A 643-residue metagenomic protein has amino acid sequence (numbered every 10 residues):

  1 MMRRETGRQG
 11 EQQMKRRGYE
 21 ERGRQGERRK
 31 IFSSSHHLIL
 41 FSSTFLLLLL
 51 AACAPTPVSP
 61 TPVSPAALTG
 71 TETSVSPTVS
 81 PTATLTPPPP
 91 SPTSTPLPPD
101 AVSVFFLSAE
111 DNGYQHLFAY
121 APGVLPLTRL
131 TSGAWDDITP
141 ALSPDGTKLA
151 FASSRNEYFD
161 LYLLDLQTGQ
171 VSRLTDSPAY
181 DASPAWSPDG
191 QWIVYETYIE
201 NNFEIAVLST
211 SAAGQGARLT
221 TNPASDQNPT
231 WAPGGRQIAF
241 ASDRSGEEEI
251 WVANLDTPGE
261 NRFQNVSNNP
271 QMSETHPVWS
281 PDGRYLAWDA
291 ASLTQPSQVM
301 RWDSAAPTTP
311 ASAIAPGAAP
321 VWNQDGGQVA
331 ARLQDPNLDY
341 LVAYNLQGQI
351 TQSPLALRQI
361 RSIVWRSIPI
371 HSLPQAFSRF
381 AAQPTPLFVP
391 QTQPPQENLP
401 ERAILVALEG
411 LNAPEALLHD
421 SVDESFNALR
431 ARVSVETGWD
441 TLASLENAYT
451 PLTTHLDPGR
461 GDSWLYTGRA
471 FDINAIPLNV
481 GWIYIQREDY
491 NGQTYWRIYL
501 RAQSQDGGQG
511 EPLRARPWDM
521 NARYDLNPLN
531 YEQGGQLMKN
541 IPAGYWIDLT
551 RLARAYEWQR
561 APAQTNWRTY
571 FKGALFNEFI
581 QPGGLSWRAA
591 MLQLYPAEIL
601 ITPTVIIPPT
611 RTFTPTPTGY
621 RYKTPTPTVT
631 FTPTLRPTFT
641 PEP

Functional and structural regions predicted by a protein language model:
L48-V102, R379, Q383-T392, T602-P643: Ser/Thr-rich, Proline-interspersed low-complexity disordered segments
P87-L130: An edge-strand/N-cap motif at the start of beta-rich repeat modules
P89-P92, A121-I138, L164-A182, L208-Q227 (+3 more regions): Multi-bladed beta-propeller domains
P96-A101, T139-K148, P184-W192, P229-Q237 (+3 more regions): Blade-terminus and WD-like Trp-Asp/Gly-His loop motifs, strongest in beta-propeller folds
V104-S108, K148-A152, W192-E196, Q237-A241 (+2 more regions): Residue position within the beta-strands of beta-propeller blades
E110-G113, R155-Y158, I199-N202, R244-E247 (+2 more regions): Short glycine/acidic-enriched loop and turn motifs that connect beta-strands
W365-E446: Active-site acidic/histidine clusters and adjacent loop/turn architecture that either coordinate catalytic ions
P477-R611, T618-Y620: Catalytic cores and adjacent binding grooves of peptidoglycan-active enzymes
